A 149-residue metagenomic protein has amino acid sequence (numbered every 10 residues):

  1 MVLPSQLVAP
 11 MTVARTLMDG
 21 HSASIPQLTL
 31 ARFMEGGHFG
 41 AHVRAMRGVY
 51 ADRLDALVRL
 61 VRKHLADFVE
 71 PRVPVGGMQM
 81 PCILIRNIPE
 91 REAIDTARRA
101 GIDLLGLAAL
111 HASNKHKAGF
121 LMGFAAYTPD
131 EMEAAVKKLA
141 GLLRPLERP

Functional and structural regions predicted by a protein language model:
M1-P149: PLP-dependent class I/II
